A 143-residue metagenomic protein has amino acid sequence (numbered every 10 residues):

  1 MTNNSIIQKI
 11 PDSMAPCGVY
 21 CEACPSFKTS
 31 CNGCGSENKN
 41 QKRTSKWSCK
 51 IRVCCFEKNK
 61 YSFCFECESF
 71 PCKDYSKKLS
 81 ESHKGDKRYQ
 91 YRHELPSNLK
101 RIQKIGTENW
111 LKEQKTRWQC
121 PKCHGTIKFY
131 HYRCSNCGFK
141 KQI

Functional and structural regions predicted by a protein language model:
T2-N4, H83-H131: Long, amphipathic alpha-helical surface segments
K9-A15, E22-S26, N38-R43, C55-K58 (+2 more regions): Short, flexible, mixed-charge glycine/proline-rich loop motifs that serve as phosphate/nucleic-acid-contacting
P25, G35, K50-V53, E68-P71 (+3 more regions): Cys/His-coordinated zinc-binding microdomains
S30-G33, S45-I51: Membrane-cytosol interface at the C-terminal ends of transmembrane alpha helices in small multi-pass membrane proteins
C31, C64, C120-C123, C134-C137: Short cysteine-rich clusters marking metal-coordination/redox-active sites
Q41-S45, D74-S76, K128-R133, I143: Short Cys/His-rich "knuckle" micro-motifs
F56-E94: Mid-chain, well-packed structural core segment of small domains
